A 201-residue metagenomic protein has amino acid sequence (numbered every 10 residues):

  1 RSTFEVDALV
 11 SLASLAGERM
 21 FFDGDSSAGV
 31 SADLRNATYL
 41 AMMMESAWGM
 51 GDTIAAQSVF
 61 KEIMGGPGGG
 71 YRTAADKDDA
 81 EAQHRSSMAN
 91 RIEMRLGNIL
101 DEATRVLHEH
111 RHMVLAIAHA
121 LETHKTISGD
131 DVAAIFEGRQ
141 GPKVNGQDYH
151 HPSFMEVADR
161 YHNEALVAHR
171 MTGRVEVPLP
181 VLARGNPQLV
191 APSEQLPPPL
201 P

Functional and structural regions predicted by a protein language model:
R1-P201: Soluble catalytic regions of large protease machineries
